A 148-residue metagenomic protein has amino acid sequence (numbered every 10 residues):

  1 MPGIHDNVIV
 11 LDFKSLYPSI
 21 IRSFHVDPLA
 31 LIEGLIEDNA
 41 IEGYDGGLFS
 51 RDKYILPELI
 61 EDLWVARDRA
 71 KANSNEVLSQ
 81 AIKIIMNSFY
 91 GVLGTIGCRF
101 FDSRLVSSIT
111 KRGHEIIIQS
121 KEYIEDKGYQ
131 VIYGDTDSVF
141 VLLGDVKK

Functional and structural regions predicted by a protein language model:
M1-K148: Conserved acidic
